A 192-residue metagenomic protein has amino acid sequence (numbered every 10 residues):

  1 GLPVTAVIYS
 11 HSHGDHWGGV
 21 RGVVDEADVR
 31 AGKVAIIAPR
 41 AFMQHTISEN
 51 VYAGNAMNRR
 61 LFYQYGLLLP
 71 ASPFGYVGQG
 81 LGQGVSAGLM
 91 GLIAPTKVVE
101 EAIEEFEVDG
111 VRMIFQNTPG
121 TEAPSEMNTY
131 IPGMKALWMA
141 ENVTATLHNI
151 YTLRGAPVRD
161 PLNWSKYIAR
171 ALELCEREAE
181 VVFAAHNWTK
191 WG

Functional and structural regions predicted by a protein language model:
G1-A35: Active-site metal-binding motif and surrounding structural segment of the metallo-beta-lactamase
P3-H13, I37-R40, W138-A140, E178-H186: Active-site neighborhood of phospho(di)ester-bond hydrolases with catalytic His/Asp-centered motifs
H13-H16, P39, P157, P161: Solvent-exposed, acidic/flexible segments
G18-G22, T46-Y52, N58, H148-Y151: Short acidic, glycine/serine/threonine-rich loops at helix termini
A27-Q44, N128: Acidic, His- and aromatic-enriched active-site or binding-groove loops in soluble protein domains that engage sugars
I37, M43-P119, N163-R170: Metallo-beta-lactamase
A87-I93, I103-G192: Metallo-beta-lactamase
